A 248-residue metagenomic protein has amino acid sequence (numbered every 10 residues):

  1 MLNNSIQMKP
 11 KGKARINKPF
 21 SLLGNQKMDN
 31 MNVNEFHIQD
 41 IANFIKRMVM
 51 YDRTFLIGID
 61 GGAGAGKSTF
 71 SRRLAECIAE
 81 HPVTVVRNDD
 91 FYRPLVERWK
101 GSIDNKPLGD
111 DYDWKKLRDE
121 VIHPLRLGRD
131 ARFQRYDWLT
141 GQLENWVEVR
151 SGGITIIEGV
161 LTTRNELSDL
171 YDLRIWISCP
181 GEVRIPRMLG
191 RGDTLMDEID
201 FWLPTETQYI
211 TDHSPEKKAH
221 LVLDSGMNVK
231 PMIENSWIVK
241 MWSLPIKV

Functional and structural regions predicted by a protein language model:
K27-Y51, D169, L173, E182 (+3 more regions): NTP-dependent small-molecule kinase module
G61: The Walker A (P-loop) glycine that initiates the GxxxxGKT/S ATP-binding motif of P-loop NTPases
G64: Walker A (P-loop) phosphate-binding loop of P-loop NTPases
K67: Conserved lysine of the Walker
F70: Hydrophobic positions on the alpha1 helix immediately C-terminal to the Walker A/P-loop
H81-L95: Short beta-strand-centered segment that lines the nucleotide-binding/catalytic pocket of NTP-utilizing
E97-T140: Conserved nucleotide-sensing/catalytic segment adjacent to the nucleotide-binding pocket in NTP-handling enzymes
G141-R191: ATP-dependent NMP and nucleoside kinases share a basic, alpha-helical "lid"
